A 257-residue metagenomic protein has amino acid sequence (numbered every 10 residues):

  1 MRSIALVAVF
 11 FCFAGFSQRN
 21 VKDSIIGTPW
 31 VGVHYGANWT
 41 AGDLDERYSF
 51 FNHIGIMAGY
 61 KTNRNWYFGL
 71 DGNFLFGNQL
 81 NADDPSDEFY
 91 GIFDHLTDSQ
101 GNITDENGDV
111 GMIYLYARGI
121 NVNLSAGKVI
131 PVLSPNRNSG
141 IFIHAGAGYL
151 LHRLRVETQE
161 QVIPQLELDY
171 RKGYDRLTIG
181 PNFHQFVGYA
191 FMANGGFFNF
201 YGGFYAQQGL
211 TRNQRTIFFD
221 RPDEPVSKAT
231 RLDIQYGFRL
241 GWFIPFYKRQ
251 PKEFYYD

Functional and structural regions predicted by a protein language model:
S3-F13: Sec-dependent N-terminal signal peptides
S17-Y67, L75, G241, P245 (+1 more regions): Short glycine/proline- and aromatic-enriched beta-strand/turn motifs that initiate or cap beta-hairpins
Q18-T28, N65, P131-G140, M192-F200 (+1 more regions): Short loop/turn motifs that connect adjacent beta-strands in outer-membrane beta-barrel proteins
G27, F50-I54, Y116-V122, S139 (+3 more regions): Residues that define the transmembrane beta-barrel architecture of outer-membrane proteins
V33-A37, L70-F76, I143-L151, Y189 (+2 more regions): Transmembrane beta-barrel strands of outer-membrane/channel proteins
G42-R47, Q79-R118, H152-G180, T211-D220 (+2 more regions): Extracellular/periplasm-exposed beta-strand and loop segments of Gram-negative cell-envelope proteins, dominated by
Y67-G69, G108, M112-R155: Internal, conserved structured core segments that host functional sites
Q185, F191-D257: Predominantly the C-terminal beta-signal and adjacent terminal strand-loop region of outer-membrane beta-barrel
